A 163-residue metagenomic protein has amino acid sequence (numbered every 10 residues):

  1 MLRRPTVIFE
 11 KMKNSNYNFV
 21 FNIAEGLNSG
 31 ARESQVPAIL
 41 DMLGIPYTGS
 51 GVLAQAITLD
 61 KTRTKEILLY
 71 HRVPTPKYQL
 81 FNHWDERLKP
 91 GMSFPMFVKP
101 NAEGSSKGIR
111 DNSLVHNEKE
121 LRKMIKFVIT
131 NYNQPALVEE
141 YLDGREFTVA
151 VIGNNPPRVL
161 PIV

Functional and structural regions predicted by a protein language model:
M1-K77: Conserved N-proximal alpha/beta basic substrate-recognition cap immediately N-terminal to, or forming the N-lobe
L2-R3, N82, E140: Short loop/edge segments at beta-strand edges and connector loops that shape dinucleotide/nucleotide cofactor-binding
V20, Y47, Y78, V98 (+2 more regions): Generic preference for hydrophobic
L69, F81, N112-N117, V151-N154: Short beta-strand-to-turn element immediately C-terminal to the catalytic PLP-Schiff-base lysine in fold type I
Y70-G104: Rossmann-like NAD(P)H-binding beta-loop-alpha module
M96-K126, E146: Glycine-rich phosphate-binding loop of ATP-grasp-fold ATP-dependent ligases
E118-V163: Phosphate-binding site of ATP-dependent enzymes
